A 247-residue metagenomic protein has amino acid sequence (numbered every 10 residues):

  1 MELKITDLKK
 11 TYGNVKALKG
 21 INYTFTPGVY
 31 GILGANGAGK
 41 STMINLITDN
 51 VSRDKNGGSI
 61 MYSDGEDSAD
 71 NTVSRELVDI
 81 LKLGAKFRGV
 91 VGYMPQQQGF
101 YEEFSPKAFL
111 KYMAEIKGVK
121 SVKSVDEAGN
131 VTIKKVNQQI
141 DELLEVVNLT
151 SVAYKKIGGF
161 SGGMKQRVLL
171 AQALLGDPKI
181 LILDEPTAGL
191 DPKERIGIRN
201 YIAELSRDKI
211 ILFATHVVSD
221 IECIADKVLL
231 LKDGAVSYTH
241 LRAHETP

Functional and structural regions predicted by a protein language model:
A35-G39: Walker A (P-loop) phosphate-binding loop of ABC-type ATPase nucleotide-binding domains
S59-K86, Q98: ABC ATPase NBD Q-loop/coupling interface
K111, E115-V152: Conserved ABC ATPase "signature" region
L170: Hydrophobic anchor residue at the start of the ABC signature
L181-E185, L190: Catalytic Walker B motif of ABC-type/P-loop ATPase nucleotide-binding domains
H240-P247: Single conserved hydrophobic/aromatic residue that forms the stacking wall/gate of nucleotide- or nucleobase-binding
